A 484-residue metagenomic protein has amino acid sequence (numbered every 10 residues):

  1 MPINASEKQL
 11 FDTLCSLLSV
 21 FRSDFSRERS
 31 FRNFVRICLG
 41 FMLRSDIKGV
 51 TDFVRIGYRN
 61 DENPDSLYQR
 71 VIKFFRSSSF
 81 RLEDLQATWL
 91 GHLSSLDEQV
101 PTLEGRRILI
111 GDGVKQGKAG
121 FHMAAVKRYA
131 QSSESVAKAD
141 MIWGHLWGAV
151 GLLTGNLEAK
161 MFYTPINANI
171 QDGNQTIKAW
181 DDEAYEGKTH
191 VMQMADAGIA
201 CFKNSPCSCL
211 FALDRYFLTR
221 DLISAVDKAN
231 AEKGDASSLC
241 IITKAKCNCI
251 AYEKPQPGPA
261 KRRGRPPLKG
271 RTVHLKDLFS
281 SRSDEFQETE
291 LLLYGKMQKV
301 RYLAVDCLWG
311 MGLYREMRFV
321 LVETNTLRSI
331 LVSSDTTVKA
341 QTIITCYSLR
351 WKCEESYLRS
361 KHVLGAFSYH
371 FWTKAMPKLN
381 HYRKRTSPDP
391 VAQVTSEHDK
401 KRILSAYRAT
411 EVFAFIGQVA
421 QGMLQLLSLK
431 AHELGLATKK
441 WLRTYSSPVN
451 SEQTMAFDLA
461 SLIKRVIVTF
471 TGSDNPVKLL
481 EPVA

Functional and structural regions predicted by a protein language model:
M1-D24, H122, F162-A484: Single, function-defining residue in the core of a domain
P2-W89: Gly/serine-rich nucleotide phosphate-binding loop at the start of the catalytic core of nucleotide/ADP-ribose-handling
V35-R44, R55, A149-G151, T410-S428: Short, hydrophobic/amphipathic alpha-helical patches that form generic packing surfaces within helical domains
G49, I56-D61, G151-G173, L308-G312: Glycine/proline-rich, flexible active-site/cofactor-binding loop segments that harbor closely spaced acidic
Y58-L67, L96-L103, D227-L239, L379-Y382: Intrinsically disordered, low-complexity coil segments
D61-D65, G117-G120, A159, A251: Short active-site-adjacent helix-start/loop capping segments
Q69, G105, S205-S208: Glycine-rich, often proline-containing surface loops adjacent to acidic residues and nearby aromatics that form
R76-I170: Active-site-proximal, Lys/Arg-enriched surface segment that forms a nucleic-acid-binding/basic interface patch
